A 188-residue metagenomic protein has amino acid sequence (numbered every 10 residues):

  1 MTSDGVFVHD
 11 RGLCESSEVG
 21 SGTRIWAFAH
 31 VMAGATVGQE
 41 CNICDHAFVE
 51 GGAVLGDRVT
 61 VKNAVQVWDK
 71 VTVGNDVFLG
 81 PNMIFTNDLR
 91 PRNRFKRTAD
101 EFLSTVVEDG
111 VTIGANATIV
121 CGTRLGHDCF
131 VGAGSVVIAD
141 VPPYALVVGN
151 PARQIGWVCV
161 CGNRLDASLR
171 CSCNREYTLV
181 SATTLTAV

Functional and structural regions predicted by a protein language model:
T2-V19, I25-R124, G156-V158, G162: Flexible, glycine/small-residue-enriched loop-and-beta-strand segment within the central core of proteins
G126-C129, P142-Y144: Conserved catalytic segment of ABC-fold P-loop ATPases
H127-F130, V136, Y177: Internal alpha/beta core interface subdomains
Q154-W157, S168-C171: Cys/His-enriched microdomains
G162-R164, E176-Y177: Cys/His-rich metal-chelating microdomains
L169-Y177, S181: Cysteine-rich micro-motifs
T184-V188: ABC-family P-loop ATPase nucleotide-binding domain
